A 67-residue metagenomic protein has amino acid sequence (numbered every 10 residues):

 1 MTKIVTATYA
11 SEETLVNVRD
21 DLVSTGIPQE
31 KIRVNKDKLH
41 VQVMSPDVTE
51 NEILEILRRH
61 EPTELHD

Functional and structural regions predicted by a protein language model:
M1-D67: Positively charged, small/polar-rich N-terminal and surface patches that mediate targeting and assembly and bind
